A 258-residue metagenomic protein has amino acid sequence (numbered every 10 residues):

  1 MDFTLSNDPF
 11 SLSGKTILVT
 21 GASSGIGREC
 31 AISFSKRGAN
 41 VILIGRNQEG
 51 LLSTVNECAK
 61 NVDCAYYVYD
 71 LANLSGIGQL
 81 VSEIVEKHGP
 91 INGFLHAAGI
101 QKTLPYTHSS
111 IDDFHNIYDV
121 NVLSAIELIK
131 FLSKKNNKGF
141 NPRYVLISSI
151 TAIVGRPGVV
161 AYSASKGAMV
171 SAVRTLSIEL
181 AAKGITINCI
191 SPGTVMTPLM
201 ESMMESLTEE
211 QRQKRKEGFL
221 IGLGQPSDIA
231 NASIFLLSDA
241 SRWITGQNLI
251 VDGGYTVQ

Functional and structural regions predicted by a protein language model:
D2-N7, V154, I234, T245-Q258: Short C-terminal tail/terminal secondary-structure segment of NAD(P)H-dependent dehydrogenase/reductase domains
S23-S24: Conserved glycine-rich cofactor-binding loop
P105-Y106, S110-Y118, Q211-R215: Substrate-binding pocket helix/loop in short-chain dehydrogenase/reductase
I129, S165, V173: Active-site helix of classical SDR
K134, I178-A182: Alpha-helical segment proximal to the catalytic Tyr-Lys
S149: Residue(s) in the substrate-gating loop at a strand-loop-helix junction that position the organic substrate next
A181, T186, I244-G246: Short, small/polar-rich loop/turn modules that mediate ligand/substrate recognition or access, typified
